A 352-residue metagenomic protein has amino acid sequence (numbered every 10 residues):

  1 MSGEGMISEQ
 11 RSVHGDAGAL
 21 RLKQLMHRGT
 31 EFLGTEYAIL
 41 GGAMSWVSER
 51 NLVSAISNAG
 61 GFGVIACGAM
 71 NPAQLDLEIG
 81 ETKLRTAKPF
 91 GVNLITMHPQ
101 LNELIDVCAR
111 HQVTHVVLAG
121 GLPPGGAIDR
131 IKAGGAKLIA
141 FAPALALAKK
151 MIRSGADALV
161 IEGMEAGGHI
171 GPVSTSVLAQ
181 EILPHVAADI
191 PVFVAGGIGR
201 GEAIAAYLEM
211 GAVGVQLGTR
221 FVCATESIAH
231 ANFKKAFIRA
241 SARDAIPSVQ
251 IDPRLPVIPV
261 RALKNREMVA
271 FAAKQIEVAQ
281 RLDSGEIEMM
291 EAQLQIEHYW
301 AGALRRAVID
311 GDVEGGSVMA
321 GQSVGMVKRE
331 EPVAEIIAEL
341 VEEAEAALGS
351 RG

Functional and structural regions predicted by a protein language model:
G5-R11, G15-P191: Active-site entrance/lid segments in N-terminal catalytic domains of soluble metabolic enzymes
I7-S8, P172-F193, G199-G352: Conserved active-site-proximal phosphate/metal-binding subdomains
V47, I198-G199: Residue-level detector of alpha-helix initiation sites
